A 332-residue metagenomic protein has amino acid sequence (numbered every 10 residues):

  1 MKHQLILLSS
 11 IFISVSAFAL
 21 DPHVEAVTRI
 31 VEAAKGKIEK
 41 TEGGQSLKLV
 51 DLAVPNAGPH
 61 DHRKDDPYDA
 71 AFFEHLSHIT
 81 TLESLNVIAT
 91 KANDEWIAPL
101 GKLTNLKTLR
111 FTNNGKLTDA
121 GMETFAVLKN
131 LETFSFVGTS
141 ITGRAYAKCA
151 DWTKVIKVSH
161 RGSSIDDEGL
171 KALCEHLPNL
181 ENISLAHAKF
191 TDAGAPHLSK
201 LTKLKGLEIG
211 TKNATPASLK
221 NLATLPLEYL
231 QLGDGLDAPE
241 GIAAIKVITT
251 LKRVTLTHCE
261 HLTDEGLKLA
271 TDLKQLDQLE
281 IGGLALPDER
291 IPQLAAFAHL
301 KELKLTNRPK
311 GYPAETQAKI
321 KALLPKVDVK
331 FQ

Functional and structural regions predicted by a protein language model:
M1-Q4: Positively charged n-region of N-terminal signal peptides that target proteins for export
I6-V15: Bacterial N-terminal signal peptides
A17-A19: Boundary at the C-terminal end of the N-terminal hydrophobic targeting segment
D21-K37, T41: Short N-terminal segments immediately surrounding and downstream of signal-peptide cleavage
E25, A314-Q317: Short, surface-exposed alpha-helical segments at coil->helix boundaries
I30, A34, H75-I79, L323: Structured segments of extracytoplasmic/periplasmic soluble domains in secreted or envelope-associated proteins
G44-H75, T81-P99, N105-A120, T124-E168 (+6 more regions): Concave beta-strand-loop units of leucine-rich repeat
